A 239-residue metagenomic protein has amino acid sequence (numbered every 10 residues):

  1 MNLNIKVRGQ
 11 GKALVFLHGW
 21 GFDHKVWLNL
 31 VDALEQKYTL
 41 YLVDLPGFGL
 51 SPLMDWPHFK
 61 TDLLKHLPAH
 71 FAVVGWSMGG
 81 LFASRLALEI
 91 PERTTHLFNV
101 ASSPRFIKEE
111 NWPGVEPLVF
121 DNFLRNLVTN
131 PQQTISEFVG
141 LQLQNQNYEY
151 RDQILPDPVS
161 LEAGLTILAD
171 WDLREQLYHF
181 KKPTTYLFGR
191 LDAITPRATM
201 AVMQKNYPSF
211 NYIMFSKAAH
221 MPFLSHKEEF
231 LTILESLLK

Functional and structural regions predicted by a protein language model:
N4-P52: Conserved HGGG/HGGXW glycine-rich cap/lid loop of the alpha/beta-hydrolase fold
P57-F71: Conserved acidic catalytic loop of the alpha/beta-hydrolase fold
G75-G79, A83: Gly/Ala-rich beta-loop-alpha elbow adjacent to hydrolase catalytic centers
L88-E89, T94-N126, A163: Flexible "cap/lid" loop of the alpha/beta hydrolase fold
V128-Y178: Conserved alpha/beta-hydrolase catalytic His-Asp/Glu region
F180, Y186-F188, D192: Short beta-strand/loop motif that positions the catalytic acidic residue of the alpha/beta-hydrolase fold
A193-T199: Conserved alpha/beta-hydrolase "acid-adjacent" motif
A218-L231: Catalytic histidine-centered segment of alpha/beta-hydrolase-like enzymes
